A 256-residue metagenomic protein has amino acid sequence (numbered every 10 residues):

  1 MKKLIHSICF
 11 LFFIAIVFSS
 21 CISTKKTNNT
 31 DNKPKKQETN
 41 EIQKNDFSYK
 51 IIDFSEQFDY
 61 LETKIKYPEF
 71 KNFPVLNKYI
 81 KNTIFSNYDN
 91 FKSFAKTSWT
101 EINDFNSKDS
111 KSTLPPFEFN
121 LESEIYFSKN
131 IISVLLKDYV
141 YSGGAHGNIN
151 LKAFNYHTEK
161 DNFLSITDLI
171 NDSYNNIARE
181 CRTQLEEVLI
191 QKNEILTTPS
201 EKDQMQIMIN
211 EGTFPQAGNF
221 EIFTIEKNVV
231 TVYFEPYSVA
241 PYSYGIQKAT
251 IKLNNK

Functional and structural regions predicted by a protein language model:
M1-C9: Bacterial N-terminal signal peptides that target proteins for export
L11-A15: Alpha-helical transmembrane segments
V17-S20: C-terminal motif of bacterial Sec signal peptides marking the signal peptidase cleavage site
I22-K256: Compositionally biased intrinsically disordered regions enriched in Thr/Gly
